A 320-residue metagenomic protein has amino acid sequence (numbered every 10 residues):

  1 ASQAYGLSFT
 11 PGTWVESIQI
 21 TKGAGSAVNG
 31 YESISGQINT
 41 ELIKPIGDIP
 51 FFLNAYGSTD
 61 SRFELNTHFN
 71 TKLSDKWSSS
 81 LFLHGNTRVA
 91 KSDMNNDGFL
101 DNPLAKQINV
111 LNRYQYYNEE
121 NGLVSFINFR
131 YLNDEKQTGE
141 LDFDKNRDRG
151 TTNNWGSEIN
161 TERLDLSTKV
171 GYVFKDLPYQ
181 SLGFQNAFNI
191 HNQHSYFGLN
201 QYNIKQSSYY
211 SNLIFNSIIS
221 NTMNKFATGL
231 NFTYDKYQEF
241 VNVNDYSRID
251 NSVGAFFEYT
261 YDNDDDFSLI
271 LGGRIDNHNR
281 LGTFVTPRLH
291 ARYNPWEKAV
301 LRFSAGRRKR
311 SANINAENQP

Functional and structural regions predicted by a protein language model:
A1, N133, D144-N146, N279-F284 (+1 more regions): Surface-exposed extracellular loop regions of Gram-negative outer-membrane beta-barrel proteins, predominantly
A1-K22, V110: Short acidic/polar hinge/loop motifs at secondary-structure boundaries that mediate gating or recognition
G6-S8, A24-A27, Q37, E41-T71: Short strand-turn segments of transmembrane beta-barrel domains in outer membranes, especially the first one or two
L7-F9, Y56-T59, K72, L100-K106 (+5 more regions): Replace "Gram-negative outer membrane beta-barrel proteins" with "bacterial and organellar outer membrane beta-barrel
L42, A55-T59, G85-V89, Y116-N118 (+7 more regions): Transmembrane beta-strands of outer-membrane beta-barrel pores
I49, K76-S79, V89, E120-S125 (+5 more regions): Repeated loop/turn-to-beta-strand initiation elements of outer-membrane beta-barrel proteins
K76-N95, Q107, L182-I190, H194 (+4 more regions): Surface-exposed extracellular loop regions of Gram-negative outer-membrane beta-barrel proteins
R88-N109, Q115-L182, F188-Q206: Flexible loop and strand-edge segments within Gram-negative outer membrane beta-barrel domains
